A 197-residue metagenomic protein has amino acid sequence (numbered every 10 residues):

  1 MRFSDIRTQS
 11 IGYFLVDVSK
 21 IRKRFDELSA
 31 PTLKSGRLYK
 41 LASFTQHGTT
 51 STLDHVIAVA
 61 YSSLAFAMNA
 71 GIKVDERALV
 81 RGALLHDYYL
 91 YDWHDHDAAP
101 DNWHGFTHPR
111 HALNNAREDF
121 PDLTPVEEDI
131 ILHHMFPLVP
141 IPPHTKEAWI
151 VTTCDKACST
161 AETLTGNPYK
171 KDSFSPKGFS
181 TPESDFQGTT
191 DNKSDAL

Functional and structural regions predicted by a protein language model:
M1-L197: Metal-dependent phosphohydrolase cores
